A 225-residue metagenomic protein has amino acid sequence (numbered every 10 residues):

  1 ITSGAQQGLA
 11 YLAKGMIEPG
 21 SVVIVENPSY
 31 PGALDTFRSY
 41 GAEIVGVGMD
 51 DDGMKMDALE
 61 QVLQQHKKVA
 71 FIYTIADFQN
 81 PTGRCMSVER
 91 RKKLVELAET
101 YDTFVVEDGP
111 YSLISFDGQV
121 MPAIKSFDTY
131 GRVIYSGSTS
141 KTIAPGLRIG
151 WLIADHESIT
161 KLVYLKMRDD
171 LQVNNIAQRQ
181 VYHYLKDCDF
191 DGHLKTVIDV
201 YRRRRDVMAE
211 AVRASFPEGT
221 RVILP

Functional and structural regions predicted by a protein language model:
I1-Y101, S112-I114, Q119-F127, Y201: Conserved core of the PLP fold type I
E43-V45, F104, R132, R221: Conserved beta-strand segments of alpha/beta enzyme cores
K68, T129-R132, E218: Glycine-centered tight turns that cap/initiate beta-strands
D108: Glycine-centered flexible beta-alpha turn that most often forms the glycine-rich phosphate-binding loop
K125-S126, K141, R221-L224: Short secondary-structure boundary/capping segments
T129-D199: Conserved core segment of the aminotransferase class I/II
L185, D191-I198, V207-P225: Conserved small-domain helix->loop->beta segment predominantly found in fold-type I
